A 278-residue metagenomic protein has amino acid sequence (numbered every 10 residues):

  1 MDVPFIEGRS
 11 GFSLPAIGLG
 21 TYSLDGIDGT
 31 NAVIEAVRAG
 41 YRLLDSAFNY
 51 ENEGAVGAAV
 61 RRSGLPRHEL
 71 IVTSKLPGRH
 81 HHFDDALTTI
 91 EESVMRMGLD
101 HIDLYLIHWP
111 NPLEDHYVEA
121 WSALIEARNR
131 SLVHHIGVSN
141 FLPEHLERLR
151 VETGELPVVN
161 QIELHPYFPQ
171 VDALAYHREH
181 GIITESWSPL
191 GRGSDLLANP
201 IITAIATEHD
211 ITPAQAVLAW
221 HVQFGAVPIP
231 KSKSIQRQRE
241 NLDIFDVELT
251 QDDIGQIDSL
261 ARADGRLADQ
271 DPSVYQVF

Functional and structural regions predicted by a protein language model:
M1-I6, G54, A58-R61, T89-E92 (+2 more regions): Alpha-helical scaffolding within the catalytic cores of extracellular/periplasmic polymer-degrading hydrolases
M1-L70, Q276-F278: N-terminal binding-site loop/beta-alpha segment at the start of enzyme catalytic domains that lines or forms
G11, A86-I107, E126-R130, E152 (+1 more regions): CE4/NodB-like, metal-dependent polysaccharide N-deacetylase domain that modifies extracellular/periplasmic N-acetylated
L24-I27, S46-A55, R79-D84, P112-D115 (+2 more regions): Acidic-and-aromatic substrate-binding clefts and catalytic sites of carbohydrate-active enzymes
D25-A36, H82-M97, E119, E144-L146 (+1 more regions): Short, acidic/polar
Y41, L99-I102, V133, P157: A structural motif
R67-H80, D103-P110, N140, L164: A short, structured active-site edge motif that brings together acidic residues
P110-F278: Beta/alpha (TIM)-barrel catalytic core signal, keyed to glycine-rich beta->alpha loops juxtaposed to Asp/Glu that bind
